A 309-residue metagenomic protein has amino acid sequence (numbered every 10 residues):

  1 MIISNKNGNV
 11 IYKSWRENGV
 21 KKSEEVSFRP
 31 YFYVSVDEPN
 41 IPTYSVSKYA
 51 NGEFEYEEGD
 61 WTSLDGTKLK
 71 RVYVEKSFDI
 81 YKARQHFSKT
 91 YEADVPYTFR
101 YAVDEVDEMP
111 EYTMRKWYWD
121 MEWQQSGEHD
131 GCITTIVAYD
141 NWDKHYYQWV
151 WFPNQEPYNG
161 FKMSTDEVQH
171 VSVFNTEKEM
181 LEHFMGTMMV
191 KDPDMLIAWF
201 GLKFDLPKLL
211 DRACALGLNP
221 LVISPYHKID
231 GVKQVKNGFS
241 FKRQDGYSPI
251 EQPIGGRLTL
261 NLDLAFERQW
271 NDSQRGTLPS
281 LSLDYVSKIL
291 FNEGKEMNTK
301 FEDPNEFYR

Functional and structural regions predicted by a protein language model:
M1-R309: The two-metal-ion catalytic cores of nucleic-acid processing enzymes
